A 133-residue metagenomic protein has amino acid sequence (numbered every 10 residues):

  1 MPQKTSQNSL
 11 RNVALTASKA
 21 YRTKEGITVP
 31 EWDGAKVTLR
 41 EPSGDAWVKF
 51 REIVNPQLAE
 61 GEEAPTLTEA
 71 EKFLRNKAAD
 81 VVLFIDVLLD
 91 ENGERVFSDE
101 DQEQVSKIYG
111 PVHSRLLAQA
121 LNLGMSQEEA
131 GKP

Functional and structural regions predicted by a protein language model:
M1-K24: Extended acidic low-complexity intrinsically disordered regions
P2-T5, W32-P133: Short, surface-exposed, charged amphipathic helix/loop patches that serve as local interaction elements
T23-D33: Short acidic-hydrophobic surface loop/beta-edge motif
